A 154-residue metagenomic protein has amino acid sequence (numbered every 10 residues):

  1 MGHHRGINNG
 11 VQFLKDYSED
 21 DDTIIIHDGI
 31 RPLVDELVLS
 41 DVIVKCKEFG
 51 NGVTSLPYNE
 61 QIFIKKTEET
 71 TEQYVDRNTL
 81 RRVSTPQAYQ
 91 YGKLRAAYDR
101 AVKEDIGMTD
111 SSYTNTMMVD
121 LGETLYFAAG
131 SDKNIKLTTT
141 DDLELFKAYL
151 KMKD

Functional and structural regions predicted by a protein language model:
M1-G2, K133: Short active-site-proximal "capping" loops at secondary-structure junctions
G2, D76, T109-Y113: Secondary-structure junction/capping motif
G2-K65, T70, S84: Conserved beta-loop-beta/alpha segment of the NTase-like Rossmann-fold superfamily that binds/positions NTPs
Y17-S18, Q73-Y74, T109, V119: Solvent-exposed alpha-helices and their adjacent loops that cap or buttress functional pockets in soluble metabolic
T71-R82: A short, charged helix-loop
R81-D154: Conserved alpha/beta core of the MobA/IspD/sugar-nucleotide pyrophosphorylase nucleotidyltransferase superfamily
